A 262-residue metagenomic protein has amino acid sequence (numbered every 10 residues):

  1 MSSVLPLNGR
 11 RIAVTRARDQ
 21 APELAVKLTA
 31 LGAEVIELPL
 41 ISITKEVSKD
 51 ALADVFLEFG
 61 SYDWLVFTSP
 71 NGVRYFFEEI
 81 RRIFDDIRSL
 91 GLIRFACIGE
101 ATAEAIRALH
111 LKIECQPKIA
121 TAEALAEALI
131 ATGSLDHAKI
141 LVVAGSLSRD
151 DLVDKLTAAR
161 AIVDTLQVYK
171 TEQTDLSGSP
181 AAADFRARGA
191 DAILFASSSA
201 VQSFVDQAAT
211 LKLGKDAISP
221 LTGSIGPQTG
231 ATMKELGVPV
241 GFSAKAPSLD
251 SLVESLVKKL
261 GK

Functional and structural regions predicted by a protein language model:
M1-K262: Signature of uroporphyrinogen-III synthase
